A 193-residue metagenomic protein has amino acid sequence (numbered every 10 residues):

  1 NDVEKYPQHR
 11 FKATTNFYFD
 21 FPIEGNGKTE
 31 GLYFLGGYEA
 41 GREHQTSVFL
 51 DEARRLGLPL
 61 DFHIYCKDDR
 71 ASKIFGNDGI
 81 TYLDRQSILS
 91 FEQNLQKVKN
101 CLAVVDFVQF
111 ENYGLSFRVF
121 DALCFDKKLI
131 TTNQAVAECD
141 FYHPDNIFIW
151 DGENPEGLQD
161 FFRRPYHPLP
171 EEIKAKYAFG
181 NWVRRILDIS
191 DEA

Functional and structural regions predicted by a protein language model:
N1-L58: Catalytic core of nucleotide-activated saccharide and alditol-phosphate transferases
K5-H9, I23-G27, W150, E156-Y166 (+1 more regions): Alpha-helix C-terminal capping segments
D20, Y38, E172-A193: Charged, low-complexity C-terminal accessory regions
Q45-F49, R118, R185: A short acidic, amphipathic alpha-helical/loop segment
H63-L129, Q134-N146, W150-V183: Donor nucleotide-activated moiety binding/catalytic core segment of transferases that use nucleotide-activated donors
